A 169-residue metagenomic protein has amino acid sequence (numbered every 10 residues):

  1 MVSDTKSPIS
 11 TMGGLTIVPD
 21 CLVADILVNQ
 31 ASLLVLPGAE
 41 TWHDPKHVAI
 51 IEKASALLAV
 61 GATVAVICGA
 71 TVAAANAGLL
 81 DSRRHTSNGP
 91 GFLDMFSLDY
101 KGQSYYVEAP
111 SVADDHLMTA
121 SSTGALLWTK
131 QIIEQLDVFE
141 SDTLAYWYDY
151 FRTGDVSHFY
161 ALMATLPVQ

Functional and structural regions predicted by a protein language model:
M1-K6, L15, P19-A65, G69-Q169: Active-site-adjacent pocket-lining segments in enzyme domains
S10-T11: Glycine-rich phosphate/pyrophosphate-binding loop at beta-loop-alpha junctions
